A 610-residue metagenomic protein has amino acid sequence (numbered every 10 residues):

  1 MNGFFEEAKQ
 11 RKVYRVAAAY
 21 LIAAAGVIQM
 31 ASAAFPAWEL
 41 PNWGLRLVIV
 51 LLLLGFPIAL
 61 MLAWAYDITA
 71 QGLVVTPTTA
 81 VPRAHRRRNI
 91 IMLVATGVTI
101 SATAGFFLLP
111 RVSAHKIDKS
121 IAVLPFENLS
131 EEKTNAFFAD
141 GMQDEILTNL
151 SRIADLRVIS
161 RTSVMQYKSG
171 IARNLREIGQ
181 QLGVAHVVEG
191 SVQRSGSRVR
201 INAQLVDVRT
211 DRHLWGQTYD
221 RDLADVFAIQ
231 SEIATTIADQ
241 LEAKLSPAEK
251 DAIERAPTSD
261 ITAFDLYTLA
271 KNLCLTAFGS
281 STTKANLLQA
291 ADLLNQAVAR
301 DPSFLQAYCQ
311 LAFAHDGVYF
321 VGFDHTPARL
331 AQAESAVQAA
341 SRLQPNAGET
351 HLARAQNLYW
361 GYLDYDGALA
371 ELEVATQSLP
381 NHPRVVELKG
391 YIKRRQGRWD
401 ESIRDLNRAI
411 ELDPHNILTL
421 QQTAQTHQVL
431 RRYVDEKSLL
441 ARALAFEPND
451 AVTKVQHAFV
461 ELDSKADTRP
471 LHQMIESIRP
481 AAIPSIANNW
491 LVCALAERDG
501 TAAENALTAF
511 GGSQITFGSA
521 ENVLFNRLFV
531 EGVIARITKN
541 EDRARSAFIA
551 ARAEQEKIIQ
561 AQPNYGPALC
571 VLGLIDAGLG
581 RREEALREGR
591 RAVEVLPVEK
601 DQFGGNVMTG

Functional and structural regions predicted by a protein language model:
M1-F107, G183, R212: An N-terminal, helix-rich hydrophobic module
E6, A34-W38, R88-C493, E497-A535 (+5 more regions): Acidic, proline/glycine-rich low-complexity intrinsically disordered segments
